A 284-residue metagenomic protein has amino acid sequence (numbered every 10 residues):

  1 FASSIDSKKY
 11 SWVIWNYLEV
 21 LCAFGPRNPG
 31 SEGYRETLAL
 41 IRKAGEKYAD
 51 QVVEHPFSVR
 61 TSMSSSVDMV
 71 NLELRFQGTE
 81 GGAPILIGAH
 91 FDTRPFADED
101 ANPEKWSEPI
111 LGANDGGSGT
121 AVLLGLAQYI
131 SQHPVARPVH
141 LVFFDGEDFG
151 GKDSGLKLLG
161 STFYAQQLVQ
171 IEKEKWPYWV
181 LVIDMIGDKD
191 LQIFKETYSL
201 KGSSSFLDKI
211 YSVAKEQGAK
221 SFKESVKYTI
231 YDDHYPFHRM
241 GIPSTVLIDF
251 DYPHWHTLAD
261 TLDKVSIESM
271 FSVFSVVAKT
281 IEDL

Functional and structural regions predicted by a protein language model:
S3-K8, C22-G33, V59-M63, W106-G116 (+5 more regions): Second-shell loop/turn segments in exported
K9-V20, E32, E36-K47, S118-G125 (+9 more regions): Extracytoplasmic/secreted proteins, especially bacterial periplasmic and envelope-associated proteins
N16-T79: A non-catalytic alpha/beta surface segment that caps or lines the substrate-entry region of metallo-dependent hydrolase
L18, C22-P29, G45-A49, F76 (+9 more regions): Sec/Tat-exported extracytoplasmic proteins
V20, E73, P84-G88, G112 (+4 more regions): Structural recognition of the beta-strand scaffold that forms the well-ordered cores of secreted hydrolase catalytic
R27-P29, S58-S62, G78-G81, F91-P95 (+5 more regions): Solvent-exposed loop/turn segments at secondary-structure junctions within structured extracellular/periplasmic domains
S107-S205, K209, T229, H234: Acidic/histidine-rich catalytic neighborhood of metal-dependent amide-processing enzymes
W179, I186-L284: Active-site-adjacent substrate-binding region of metalloamidase/peptidase-like peptide-processing proteins
